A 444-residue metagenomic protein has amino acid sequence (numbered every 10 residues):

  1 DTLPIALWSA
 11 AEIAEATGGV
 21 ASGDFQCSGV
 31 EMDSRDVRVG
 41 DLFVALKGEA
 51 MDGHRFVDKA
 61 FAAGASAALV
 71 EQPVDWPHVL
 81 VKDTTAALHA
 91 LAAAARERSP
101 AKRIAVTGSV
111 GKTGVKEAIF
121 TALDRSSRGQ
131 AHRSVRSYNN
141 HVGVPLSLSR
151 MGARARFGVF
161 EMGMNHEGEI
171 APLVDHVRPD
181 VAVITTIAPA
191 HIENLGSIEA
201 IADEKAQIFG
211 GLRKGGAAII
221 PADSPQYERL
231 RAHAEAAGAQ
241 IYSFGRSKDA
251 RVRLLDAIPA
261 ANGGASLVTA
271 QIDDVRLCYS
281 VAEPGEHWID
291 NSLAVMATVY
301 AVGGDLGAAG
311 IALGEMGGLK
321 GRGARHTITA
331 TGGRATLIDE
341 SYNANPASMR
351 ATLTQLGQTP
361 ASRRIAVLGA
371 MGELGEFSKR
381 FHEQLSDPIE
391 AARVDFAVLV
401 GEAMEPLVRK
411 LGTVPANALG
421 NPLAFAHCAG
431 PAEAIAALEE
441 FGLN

Functional and structural regions predicted by a protein language model:
D1-T107, G114-R125, V142, S149 (+3 more regions): Short, basic phosphate-binding NTP loop
I13, D41, A60, L91 (+13 more regions): Residue-level signal for inorganic ion chemistry
G48-M51, L319-G321, S341-N417: Active-site beta-alpha connecting loops in nucleotide-dependent enzymes
V57, F61-A62, V174-D175, G357 (+2 more regions): Non-catalytic positions within long, well-ordered alpha-helices that form the structural scaffold/packing of enzyme
V70-D75, V183-T336, A361-S362, D387-E390 (+3 more regions): Acidic, Mg2+-coordinating active-site environments of NTP-dependent enzymes
H78-L80, R103, R128-R133, I241-S243 (+4 more regions): Conserved beta-strand scaffold positions in the cores of enzyme catalytic domains, especially in NTP/NDP-utilizing
A87-A222, E228-A237, F441: Phosphate-binding loop of NTP-binding sites
